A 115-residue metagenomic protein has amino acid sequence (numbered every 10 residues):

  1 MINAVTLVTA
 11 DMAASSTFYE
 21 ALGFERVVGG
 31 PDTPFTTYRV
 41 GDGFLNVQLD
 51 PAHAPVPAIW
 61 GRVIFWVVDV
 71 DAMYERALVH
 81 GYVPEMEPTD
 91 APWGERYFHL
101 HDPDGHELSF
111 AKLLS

Functional and structural regions predicted by a protein language model:
M1, P55-W60, A91-P92: Short glycine-enriched loop/turn motifs at secondary-structure junctions
M1-S16, G61-V63, A111-S115: N-terminal beta-strand motif that seeds the catalytic metal site of vicinal oxygen chelate
N3, T33-P34, G61, G94-R96: Residue-level marker for the onset of beta-strands and adjacent loop->beta junctions in well-ordered domains
D11-A13, V63-E107: Vicinal oxygen chelate
E20-V27, G81-V83: Conserved acetyl-CoA-binding loop of GNAT-fold acetyltransferases
E25-A58, E107-K112: Conserved short beta-strand elements that form part of the metal-binding/catalytic scaffold of enzyme active sites
